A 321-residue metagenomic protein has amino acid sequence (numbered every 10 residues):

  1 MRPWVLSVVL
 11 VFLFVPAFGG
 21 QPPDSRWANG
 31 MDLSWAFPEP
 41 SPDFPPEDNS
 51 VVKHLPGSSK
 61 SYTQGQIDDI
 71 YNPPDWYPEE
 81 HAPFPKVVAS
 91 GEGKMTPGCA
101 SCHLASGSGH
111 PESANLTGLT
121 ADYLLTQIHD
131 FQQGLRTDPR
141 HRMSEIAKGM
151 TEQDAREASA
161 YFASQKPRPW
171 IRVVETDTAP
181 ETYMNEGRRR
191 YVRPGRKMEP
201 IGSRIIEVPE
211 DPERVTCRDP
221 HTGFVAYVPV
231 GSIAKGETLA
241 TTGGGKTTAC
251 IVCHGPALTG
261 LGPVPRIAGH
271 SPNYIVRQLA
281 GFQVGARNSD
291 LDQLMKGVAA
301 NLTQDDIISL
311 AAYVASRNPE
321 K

Functional and structural regions predicted by a protein language model:
M1-W4: Positively charged n-region of N-terminal signal peptides that target proteins for export
S7-P16: Bacterial N-terminal signal peptides
G20-P97, A105, R140-T248, V284-K321: Flexible coil segments in periplasmic/lumen-exposed cytochrome c-class electron-transfer proteins
S101, V252: Short, cysteine/histidine-rich loop/knuckle motifs that typically chelate Zn2+
L104, G255: Short Cys/His-rich local motifs and their 1-3 flanking residues in nucleic-acid-associated proteins and small
G107, L258: Short functional micro-motifs and their immediate structural scaffolds
H110-L116, G262-A268: Short cysteine/histidine-rich zinc-coordinating motifs and their immediately flanking basic loops
T117-S144, A268-A280, V284-Q293: Extended intrinsically disordered, low-complexity coil regions enriched in Ser, Thr, Gly, Ala and often Pro
